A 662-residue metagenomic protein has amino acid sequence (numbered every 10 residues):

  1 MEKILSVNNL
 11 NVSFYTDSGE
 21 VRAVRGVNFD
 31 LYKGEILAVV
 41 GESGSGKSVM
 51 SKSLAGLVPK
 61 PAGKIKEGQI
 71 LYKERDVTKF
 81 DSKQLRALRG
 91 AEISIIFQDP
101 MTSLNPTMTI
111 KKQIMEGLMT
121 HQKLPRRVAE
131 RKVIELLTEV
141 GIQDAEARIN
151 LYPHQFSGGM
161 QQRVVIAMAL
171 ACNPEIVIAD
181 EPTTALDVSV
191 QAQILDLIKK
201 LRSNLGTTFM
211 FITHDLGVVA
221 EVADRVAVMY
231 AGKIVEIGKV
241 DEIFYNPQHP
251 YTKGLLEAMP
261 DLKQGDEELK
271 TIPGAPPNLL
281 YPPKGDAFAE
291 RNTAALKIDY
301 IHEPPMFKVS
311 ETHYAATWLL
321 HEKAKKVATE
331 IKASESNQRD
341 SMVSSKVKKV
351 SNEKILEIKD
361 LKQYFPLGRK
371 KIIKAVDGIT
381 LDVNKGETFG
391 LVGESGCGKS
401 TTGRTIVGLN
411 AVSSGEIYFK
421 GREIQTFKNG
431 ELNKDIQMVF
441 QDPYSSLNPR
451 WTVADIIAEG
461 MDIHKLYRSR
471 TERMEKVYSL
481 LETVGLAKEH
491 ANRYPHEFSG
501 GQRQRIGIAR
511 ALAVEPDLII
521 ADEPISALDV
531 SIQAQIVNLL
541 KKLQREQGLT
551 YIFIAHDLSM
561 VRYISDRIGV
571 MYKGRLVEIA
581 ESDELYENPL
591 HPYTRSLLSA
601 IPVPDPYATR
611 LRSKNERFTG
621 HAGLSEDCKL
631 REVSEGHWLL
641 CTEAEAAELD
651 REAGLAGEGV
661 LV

Functional and structural regions predicted by a protein language model:
A55, V407: Helix-to-loop junction immediately C-terminal to a conserved catalytic motif
I65-D76, G415-E423, L432: Conserved ABC transporter NBD signature motif
D76, V128-A147, L256, T471-E489 (+1 more regions): Conserved ABC ATPase "signature" region
V77-S94, T120, E242-P247, N278-P283 (+4 more regions): ABC ATPase NBD coupling module
A171-E175, A513-D517, Q533: A short, proline-enriched helix->beta-strand linker immediately N-terminal to the Walker B motif in ABC-type P-loop
I178, P182, L186-E268, P524 (+1 more regions): P-loop NTP-binding/switch modules centered on Walker-like glycine-rich loops
V240-K354, E581-L661: Charged, flexible cofactor/metal-binding loops and thiol motifs
